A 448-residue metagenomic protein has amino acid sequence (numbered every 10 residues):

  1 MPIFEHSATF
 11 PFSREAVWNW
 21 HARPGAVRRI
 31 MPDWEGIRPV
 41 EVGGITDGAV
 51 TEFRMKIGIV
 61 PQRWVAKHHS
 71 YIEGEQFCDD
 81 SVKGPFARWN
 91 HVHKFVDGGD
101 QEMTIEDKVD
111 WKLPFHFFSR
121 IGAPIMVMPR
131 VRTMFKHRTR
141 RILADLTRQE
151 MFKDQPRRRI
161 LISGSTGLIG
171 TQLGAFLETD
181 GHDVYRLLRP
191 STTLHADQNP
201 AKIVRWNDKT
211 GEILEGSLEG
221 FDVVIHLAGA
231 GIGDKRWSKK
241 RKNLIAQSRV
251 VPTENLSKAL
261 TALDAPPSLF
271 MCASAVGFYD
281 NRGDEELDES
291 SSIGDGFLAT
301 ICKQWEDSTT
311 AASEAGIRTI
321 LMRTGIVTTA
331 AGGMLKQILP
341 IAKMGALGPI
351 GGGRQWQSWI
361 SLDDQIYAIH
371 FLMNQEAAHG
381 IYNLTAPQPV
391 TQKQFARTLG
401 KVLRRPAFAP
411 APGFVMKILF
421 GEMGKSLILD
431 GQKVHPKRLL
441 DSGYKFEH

Functional and structural regions predicted by a protein language model:
M1-T46: Hydrophobic ligand-binding cavity/cleft-lining segments
C78-R132: Beta-strand/loop substructures that line and gate deep hydrophobic ligand-binding cavities in soluble
R157-R158, Q375-E422: Mid/C-terminal beta-alpha module of Rossmann-like enzyme folds, strongest in SDR-family dehydrogenases/epimerases
L161-D180: N-terminal Rossmann NAD(P)H-binding glycine-rich loop of SDR-like oxidoreductase domains
A201-P252: NAD(P)H-binding glycine-rich loop region in Rossmannoid oxidoreductase-like domains and their noncatalytic homologs
K242, E254-G296: Conserved Rossmann-fold NAD(P)-dependent oxidoreductase catalytic core, especially the SDR/UDP-sugar
S274, D307-A330: Conserved beta-loop-beta element that borders a ligand/cofactor-binding pocket
T310, L339-L347, R354-V390: Alpha-helical substrate-binding/gating segment
